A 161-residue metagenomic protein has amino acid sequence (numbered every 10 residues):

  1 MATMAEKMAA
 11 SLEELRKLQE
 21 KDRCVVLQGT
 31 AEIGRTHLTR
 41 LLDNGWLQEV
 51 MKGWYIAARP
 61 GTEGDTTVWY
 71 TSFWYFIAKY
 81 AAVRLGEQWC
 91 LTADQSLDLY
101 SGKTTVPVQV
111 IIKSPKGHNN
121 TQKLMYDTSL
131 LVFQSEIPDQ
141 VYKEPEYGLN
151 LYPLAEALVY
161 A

Functional and structural regions predicted by a protein language model:
A2-E87, D127: Short beta-edge/loop segments at beta->alpha junctions of small alpha/beta modules that act as binding/recognition
L91, Q95-A161: Phosphate-handling catalytic interfaces
